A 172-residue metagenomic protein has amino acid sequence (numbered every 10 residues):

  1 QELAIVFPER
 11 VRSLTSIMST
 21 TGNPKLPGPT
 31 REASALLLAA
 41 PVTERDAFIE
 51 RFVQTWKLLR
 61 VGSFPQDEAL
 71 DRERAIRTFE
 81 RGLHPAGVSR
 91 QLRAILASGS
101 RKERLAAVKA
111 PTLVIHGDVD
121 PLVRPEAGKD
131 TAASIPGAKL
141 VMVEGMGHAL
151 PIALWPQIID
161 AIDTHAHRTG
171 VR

Functional and structural regions predicted by a protein language model:
Q1-I5, K129: Short, hydrophobic alpha-helix immediately C-terminal to the catalytic nucleophile
I5, R12-T43: Flexible "cap/lid" loop of the alpha/beta hydrolase fold
V11-R12, A138: Core-facing hydrophobic residues within beta-strands of well-ordered domains
R31-E103, A110, D130: Alpha/beta-hydrolase
V108, V114-H116: Short beta-strand/loop motif that positions the catalytic acidic residue of the alpha/beta-hydrolase fold
V119-V123: Acidic catalytic loop of the alpha/beta-hydrolase fold
E126-A138: Active-site-adjacent alpha-helix of alpha/beta-hydrolase-fold enzymes
A138-R172: Catalytic active-site module of serine/aspartate enzymes centered on a nucleophile-bearing elbow/loop
